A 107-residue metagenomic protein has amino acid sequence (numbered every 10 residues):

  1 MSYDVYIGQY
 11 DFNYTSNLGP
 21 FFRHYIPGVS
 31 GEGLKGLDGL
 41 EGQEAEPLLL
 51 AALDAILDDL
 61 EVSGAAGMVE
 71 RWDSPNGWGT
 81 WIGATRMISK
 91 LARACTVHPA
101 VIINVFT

Functional and structural regions predicted by a protein language model:
M1-T107: Acidic (Asp/Glu-rich) sequence patches and key acidic residues that form negatively charged surfaces used
